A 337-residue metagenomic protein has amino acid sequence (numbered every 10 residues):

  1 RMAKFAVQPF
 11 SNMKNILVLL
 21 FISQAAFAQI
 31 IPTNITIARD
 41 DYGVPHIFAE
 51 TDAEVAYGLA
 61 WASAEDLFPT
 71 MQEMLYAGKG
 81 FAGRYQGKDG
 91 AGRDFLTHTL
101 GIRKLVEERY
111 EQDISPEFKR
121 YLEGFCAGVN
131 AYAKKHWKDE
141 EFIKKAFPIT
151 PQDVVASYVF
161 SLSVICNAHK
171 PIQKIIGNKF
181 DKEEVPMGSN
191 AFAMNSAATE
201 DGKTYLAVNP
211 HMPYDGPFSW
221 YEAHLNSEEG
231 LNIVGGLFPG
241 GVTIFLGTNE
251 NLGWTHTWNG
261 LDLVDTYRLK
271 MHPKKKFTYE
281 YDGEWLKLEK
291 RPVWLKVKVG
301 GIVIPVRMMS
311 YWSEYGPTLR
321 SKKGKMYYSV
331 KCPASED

Functional and structural regions predicted by a protein language model:
R1-Q8: Intrinsically disordered, low-complexity segments enriched in serine/proline and basic residues
F5, M13-I16: N-terminal cationic leader/targeting segments used for protein routing and processing
Q8-S11, T36: Short linear motifs centered on Gly/Pro in flexible linkers and helix caps
N12-M13, A28: Alpha-helical and His/Cys-centered functional microenvironments
N15-A25: Sec-dependent N-terminal signal peptides
I30-D337: Mature extracytoplasmic enzyme cores
